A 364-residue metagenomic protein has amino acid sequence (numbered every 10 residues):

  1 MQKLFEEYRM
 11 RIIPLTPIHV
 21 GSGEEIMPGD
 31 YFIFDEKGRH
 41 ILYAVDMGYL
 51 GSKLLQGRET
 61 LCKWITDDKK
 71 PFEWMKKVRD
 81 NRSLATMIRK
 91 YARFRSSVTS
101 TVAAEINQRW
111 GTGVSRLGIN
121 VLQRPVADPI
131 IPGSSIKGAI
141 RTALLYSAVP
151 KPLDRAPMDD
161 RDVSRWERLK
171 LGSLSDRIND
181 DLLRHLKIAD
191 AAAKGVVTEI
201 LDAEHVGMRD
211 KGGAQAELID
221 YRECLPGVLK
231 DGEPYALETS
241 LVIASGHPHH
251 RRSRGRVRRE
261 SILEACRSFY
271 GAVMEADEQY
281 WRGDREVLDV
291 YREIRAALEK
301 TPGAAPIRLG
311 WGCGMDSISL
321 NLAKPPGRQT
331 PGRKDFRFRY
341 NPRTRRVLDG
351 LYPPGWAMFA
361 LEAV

Functional and structural regions predicted by a protein language model:
M1-V364: Basic, Gly/Ser/Thr-rich N-terminal segments that form RNA-phosphate-binding interfaces in CRISPR RAMP
